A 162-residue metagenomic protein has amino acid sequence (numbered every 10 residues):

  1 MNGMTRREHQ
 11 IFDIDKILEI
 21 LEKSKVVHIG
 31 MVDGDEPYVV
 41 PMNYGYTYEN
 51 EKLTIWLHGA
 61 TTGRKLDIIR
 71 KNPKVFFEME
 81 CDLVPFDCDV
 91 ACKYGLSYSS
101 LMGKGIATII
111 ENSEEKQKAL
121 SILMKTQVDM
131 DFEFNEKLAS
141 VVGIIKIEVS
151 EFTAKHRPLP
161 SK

Functional and structural regions predicted by a protein language model:
M1-K23: Extreme N-terminal tail/first-helix region
N2-E8, D82-K162: Charged, gly/pro-rich active-site loop segments
I11-D13, K23-H28, Q127-M130: Short Pro/Gly-enriched beta-strand edge/turn motifs at strand-loop
I17, K65, K116-A119: Amphipathic alpha-helical interface surfaces
I20-L21, I68-I69, L123: A generic structural signal for nonpolar/aromatic side chains embedded in well-ordered alpha-helices
S24-T61: Short beta-strand segments
H28, W56, F76, K104 (+1 more regions): Beta-strand secondary-structure signal
A60, R64-D87, Y94: Helix-adjacent hinge/juxtasegments
